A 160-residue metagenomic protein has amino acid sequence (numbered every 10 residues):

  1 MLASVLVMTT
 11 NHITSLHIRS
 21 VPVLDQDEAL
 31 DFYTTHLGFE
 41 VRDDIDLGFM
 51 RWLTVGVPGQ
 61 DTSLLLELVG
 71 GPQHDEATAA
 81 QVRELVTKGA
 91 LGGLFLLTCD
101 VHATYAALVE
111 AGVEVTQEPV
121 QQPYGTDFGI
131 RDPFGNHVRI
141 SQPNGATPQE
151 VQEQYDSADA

Functional and structural regions predicted by a protein language model:
L2-I18, E40-L97, H102-P133, Q142-A160: Vicinal oxygen chelate
V23-Q26, P123: Conserved beta-strand-loop-alpha-helix junction that forms the acyl-donor binding cleft
Q26-D27, V101: Generic non-transmembrane alpha-helix signal with a bias for helix starts/N-cap capping motifs
A29-T34, L108, D132-G135: Conserved active-site tyrosine of GNAT-family acetyltransferases
L37: Glycine-centered, phosphate/nucleic-acid-interacting loop/turn motifs that mediate DNA/RNA or nucleotide
